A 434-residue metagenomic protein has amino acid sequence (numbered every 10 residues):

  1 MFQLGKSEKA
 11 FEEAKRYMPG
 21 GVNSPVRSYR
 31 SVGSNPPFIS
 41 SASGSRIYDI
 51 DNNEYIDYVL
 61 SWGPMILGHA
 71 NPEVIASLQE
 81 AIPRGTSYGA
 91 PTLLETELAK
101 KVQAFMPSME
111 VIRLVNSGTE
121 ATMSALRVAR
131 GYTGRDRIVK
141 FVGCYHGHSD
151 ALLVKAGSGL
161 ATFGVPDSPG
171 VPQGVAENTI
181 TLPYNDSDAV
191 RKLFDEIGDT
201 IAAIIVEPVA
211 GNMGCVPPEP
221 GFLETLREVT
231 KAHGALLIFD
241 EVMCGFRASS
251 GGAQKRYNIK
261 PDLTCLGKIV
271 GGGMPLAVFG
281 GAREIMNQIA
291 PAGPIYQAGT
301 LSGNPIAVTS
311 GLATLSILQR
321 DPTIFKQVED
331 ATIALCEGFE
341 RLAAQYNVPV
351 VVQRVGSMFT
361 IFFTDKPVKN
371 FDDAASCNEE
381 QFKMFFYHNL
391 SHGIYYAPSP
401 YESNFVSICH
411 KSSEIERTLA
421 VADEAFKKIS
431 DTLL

Functional and structural regions predicted by a protein language model:
M1-L434: Conserved N-terminal phosphate-binding loop of PLP-dependent enzymes in the Aspartate aminotransferase
